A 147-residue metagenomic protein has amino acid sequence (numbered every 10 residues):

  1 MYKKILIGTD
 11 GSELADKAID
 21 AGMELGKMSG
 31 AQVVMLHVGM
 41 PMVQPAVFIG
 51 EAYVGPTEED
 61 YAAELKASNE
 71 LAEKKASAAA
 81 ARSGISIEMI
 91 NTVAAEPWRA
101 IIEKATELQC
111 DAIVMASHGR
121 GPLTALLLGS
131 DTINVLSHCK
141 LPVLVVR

Functional and structural regions predicted by a protein language model:
K3-P56, A81-E88: Small/aliphatic-rich secondary-structure junction motif
A18, P45-F48, A100-I102, A125-L127: Short, well-ordered secondary-structure micro-motifs
G22, A76, I101, V135: Aromatic/hydrophobic pocket-lining residues that form π-stacking "cages" and hydrophobic walls in ligand
G50-V54, T106-L108, D131-T132: Short, hinge-like loop/turn segments at secondary-structure boundaries
V54-L71: A short acidic, glycine-rich active-site loop that binds or catalyzes chemistry on phosphate/adenosine moieties
A78-I113: Structural beta-alpha unit
A112-H138: Glycine-rich, Arg-bearing micro-motifs that act as flexible, cationic patches
L141-V146: Short, flexible loop segments at boundaries between secondary-structure elements
